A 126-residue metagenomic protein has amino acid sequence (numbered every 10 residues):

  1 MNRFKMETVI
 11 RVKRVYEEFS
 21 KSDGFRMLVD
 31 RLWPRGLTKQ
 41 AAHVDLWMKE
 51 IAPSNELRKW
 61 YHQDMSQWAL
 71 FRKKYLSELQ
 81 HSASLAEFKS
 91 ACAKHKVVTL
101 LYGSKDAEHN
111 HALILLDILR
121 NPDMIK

Functional and structural regions predicted by a protein language model:
N2-K126: Residues lining hydrophobic/aromatic ligand-binding pockets adjacent to catalytic sites
